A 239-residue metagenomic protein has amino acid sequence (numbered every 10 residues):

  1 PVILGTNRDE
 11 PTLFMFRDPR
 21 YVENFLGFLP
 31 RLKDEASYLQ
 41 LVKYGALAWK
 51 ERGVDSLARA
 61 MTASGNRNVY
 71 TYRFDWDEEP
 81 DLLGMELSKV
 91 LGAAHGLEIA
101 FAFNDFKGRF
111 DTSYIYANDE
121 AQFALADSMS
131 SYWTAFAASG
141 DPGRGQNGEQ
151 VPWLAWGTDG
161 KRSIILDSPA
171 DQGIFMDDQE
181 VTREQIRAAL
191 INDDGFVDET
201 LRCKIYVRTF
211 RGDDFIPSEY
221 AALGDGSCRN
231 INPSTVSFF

Functional and structural regions predicted by a protein language model:
P1-F123, Y132, S139: Substrate-gating cap/lid region and adjacent catalytic-acid/histidine neighborhood within extracellular/lumenal
T62-V69, D77-E78, F110-F239: Alpha/beta-hydrolase-fold serine-hydrolase catalytic core, especially in secreted/extracellular enzymes
